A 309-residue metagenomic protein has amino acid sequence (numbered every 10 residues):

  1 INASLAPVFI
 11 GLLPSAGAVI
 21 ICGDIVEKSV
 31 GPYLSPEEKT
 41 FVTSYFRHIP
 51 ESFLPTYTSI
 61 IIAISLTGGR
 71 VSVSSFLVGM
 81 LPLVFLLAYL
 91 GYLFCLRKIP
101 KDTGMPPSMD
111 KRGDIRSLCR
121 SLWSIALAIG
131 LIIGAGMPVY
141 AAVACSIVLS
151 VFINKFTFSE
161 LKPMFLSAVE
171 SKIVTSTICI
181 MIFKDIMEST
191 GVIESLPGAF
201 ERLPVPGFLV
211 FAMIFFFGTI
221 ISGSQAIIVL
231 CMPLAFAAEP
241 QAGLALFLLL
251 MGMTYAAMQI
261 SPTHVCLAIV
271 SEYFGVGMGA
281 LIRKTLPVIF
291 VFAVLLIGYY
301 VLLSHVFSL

Functional and structural regions predicted by a protein language model:
I1-I25, L203-M258: Hydrophobic alpha-helical transmembrane segments of multi-pass integral membrane proteins, predominantly secondary
S4-L5, L77-V78, L118-W123, A144 (+5 more regions): Hydrophobic alpha-helical transmembrane segments
P32-C119, L246, C266-L303: Membrane-core helix-loop-helix motifs of multi-pass transport proteins
A63-S75, D185, S189, S195 (+2 more regions): Helix-coil boundary and interhelical linker segments in multi-pass alpha-helical membrane proteins
G69-R70, I132-A141, S222, E239-A245: Transmembrane helix interruption/hinge and helix-loop junction motifs
S74-G79, G136-C145, A226-I227: Short, aromatic-rich membrane-interface segments at the entry and exit of alpha-helical transmembrane domains
Y89-S195, S304-L309: Hydrophobic transmembrane alpha-helices of multi-pass small-molecule transporters
A144-F152, C231-F236, F274: Hydrophobic transmembrane alpha-helices of multi-pass, membrane-embedded glycosylation machinery
